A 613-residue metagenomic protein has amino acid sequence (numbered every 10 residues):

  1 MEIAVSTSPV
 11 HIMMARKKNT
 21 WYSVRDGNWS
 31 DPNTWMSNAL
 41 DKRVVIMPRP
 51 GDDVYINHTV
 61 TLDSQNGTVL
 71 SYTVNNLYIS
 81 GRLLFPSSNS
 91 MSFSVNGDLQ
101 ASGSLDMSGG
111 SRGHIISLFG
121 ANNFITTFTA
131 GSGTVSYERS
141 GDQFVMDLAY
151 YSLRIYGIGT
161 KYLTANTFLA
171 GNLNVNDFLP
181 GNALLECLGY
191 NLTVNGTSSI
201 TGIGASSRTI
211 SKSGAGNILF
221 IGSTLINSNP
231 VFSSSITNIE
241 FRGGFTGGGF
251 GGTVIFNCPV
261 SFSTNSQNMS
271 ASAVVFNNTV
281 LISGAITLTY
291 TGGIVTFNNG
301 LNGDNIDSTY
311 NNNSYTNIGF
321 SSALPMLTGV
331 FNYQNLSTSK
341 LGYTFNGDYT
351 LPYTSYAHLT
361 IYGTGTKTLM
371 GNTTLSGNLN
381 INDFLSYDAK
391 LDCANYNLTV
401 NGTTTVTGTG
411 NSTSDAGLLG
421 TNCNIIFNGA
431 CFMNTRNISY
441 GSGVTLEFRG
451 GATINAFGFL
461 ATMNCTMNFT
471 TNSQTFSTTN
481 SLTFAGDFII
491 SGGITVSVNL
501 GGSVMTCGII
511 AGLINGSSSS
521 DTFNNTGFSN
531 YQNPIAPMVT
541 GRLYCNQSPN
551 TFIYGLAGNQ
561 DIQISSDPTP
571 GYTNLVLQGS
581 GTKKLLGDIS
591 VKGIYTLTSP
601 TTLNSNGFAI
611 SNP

Functional and structural regions predicted by a protein language model:
I3-V5, R16-P613: Extracellular beta-sheet-rich ligand-binding/adhesion modules
S8-I12: C-terminal edge beta-strand
